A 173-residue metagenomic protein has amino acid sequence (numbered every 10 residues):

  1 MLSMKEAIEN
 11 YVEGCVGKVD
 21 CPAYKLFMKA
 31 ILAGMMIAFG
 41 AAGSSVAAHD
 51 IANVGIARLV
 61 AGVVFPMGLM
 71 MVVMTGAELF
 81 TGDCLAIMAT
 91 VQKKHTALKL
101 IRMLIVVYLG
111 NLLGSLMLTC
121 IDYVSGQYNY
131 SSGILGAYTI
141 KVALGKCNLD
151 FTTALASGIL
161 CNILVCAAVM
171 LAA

Functional and structural regions predicted by a protein language model:
M1-A173: Alpha-helical transmembrane segments and their helix-helix packing motifs
